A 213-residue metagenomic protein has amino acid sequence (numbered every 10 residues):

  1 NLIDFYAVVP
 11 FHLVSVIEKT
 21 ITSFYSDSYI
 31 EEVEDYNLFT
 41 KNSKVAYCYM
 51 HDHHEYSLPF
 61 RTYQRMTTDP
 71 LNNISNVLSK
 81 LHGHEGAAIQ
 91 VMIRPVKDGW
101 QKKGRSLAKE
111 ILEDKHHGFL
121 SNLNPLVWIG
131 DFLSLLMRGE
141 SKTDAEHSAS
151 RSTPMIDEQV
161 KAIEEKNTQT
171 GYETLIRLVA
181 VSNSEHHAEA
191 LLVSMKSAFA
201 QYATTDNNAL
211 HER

Functional and structural regions predicted by a protein language model:
N1-R213: Extended, folded cores of ATP/NTP-driven motor/assembly subunits in large transport and secretion machines
